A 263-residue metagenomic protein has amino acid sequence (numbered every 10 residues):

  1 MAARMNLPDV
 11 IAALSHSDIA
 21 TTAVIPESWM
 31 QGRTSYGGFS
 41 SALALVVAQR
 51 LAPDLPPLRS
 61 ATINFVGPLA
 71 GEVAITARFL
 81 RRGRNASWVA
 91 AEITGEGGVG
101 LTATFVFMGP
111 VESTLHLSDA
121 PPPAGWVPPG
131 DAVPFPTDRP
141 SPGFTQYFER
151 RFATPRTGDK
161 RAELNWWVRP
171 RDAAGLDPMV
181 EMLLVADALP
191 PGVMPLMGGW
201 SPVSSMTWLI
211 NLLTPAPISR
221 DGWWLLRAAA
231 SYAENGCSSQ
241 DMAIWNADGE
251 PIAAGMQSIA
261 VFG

Functional and structural regions predicted by a protein language model:
M1-G263: Terminal targeting signals and extreme-terminal segments of soluble enzymes
